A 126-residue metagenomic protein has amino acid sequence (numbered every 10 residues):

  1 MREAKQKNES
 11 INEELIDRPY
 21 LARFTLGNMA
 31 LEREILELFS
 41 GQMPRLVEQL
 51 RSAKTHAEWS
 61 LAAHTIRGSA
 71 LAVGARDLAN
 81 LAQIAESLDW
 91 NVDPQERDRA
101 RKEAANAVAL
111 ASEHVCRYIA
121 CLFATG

Functional and structural regions predicted by a protein language model:
M1-P19, A30, I35-Q42, S69-L81 (+1 more regions): Amphipathic, coiled-coil-like alpha-helical segments
T25-L26, S52, L71, S87-W90: Alpha-solenoid HEAT/Armadillo repeat architecture
M29, K54-E58, D93: Residue-level recognition of short, well-ordered coil/turn positions that link secondary-structure elements
R45-S60: Helix-loop segments that flank and shape redox-cofactor active sites
I66: An anion-binding catalytic pocket shared by soluble metabolic enzymes
